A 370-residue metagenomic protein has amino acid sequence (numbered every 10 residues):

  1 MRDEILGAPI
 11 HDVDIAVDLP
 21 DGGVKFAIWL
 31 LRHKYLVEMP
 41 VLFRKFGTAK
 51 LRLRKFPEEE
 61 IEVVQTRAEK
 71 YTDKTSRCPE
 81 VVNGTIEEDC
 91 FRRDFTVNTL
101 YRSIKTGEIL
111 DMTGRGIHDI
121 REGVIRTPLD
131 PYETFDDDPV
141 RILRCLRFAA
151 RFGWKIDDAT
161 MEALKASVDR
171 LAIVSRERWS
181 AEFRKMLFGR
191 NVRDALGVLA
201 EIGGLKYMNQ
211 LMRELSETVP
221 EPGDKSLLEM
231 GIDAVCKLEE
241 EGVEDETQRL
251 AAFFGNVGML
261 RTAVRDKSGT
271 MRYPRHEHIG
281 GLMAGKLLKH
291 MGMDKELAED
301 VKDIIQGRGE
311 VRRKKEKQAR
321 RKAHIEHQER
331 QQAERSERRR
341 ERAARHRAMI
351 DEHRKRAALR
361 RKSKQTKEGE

Functional and structural regions predicted by a protein language model:
M1-E370: Catalytic cores of the polymerase beta-like nucleotidyltransferase superfamily and closely associated nucleotide
